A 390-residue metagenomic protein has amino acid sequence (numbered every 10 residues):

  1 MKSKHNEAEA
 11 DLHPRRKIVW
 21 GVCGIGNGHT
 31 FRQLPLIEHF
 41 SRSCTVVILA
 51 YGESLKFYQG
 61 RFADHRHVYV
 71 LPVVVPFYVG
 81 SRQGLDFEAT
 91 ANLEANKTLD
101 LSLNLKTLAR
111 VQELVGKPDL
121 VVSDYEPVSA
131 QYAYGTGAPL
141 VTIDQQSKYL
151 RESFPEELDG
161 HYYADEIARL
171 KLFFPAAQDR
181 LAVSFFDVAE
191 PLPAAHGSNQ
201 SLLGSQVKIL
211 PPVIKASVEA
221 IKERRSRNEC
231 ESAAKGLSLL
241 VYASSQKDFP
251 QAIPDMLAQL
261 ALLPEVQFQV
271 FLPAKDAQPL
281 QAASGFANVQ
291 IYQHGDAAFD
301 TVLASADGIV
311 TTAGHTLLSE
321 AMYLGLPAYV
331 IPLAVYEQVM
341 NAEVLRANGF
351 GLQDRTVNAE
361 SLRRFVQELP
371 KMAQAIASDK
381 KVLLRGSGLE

Functional and structural regions predicted by a protein language model:
R15-R16, C23-G24, V47-D100: Conserved nucleotide-sugar phosphate-binding/catalytic loop shared by glycosyltransferases and other
G21-L34, K247-Q251: A short, glycine/small-residue-rich beta-strand->loop->alpha-helix junction that serves as a flexible
I37, K215, K222-S305: Donor-nucleotide binding loops and adjacent catalytic segments primarily of GT-B fold Leloir glycosyltransferases
L85-L120, P127-V128: Conserved nucleotide-sugar donor-binding subdomain of glycosyltransferases
Q112-A168: Conserved nucleotide-sugar donor-interacting segment of glycosyltransferase catalytic cores, predominantly GT-B
L120-Y125, Y132, T142, A298-M340: A donor-sugar binding/catalytic signature common to diverse glycosyltransferases and related nucleotide-sugar
R151-E152, E157-D248, P273-K275: A nucleotide-sugar donor-handling region in carbohydrate enzymes
L317-V366, P370-A373: Catalytic binding pocket for nucleotide-activated donors in carbohydrate/polymer assembly enzymes
